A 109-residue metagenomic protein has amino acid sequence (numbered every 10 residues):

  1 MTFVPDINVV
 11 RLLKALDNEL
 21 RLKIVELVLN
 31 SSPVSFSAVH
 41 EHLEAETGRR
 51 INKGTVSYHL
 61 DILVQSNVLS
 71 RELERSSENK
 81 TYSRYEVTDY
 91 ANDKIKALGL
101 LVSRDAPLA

Functional and structural regions predicted by a protein language model:
M1-N8, E26-N30, N79, R84-A109: Amphipathic alpha-helical dimerization/coiled-coil segments that flank or bridge DNA-binding/regulatory modules
V9, D17, R21-L22: Short, leucine-enriched amphipathic alpha-helices that occur as contiguous helical runs
K14-N18, E26-N30, E44: Short, locally clustered residues in the helix-turn-helix/winged-helix DNA-binding domain
E19, S31-A38: Short capping segments at the starts of secondary-structure elements
S37-R49: DNA-recognition alpha helix
N52-K53: Short coil turns linking two alpha-helices in DNA-binding domains
S57-V64: Short, hydrophobic-biased segments on the C-terminal half of alpha helices that form "recognition helices"
V64-E74: A short, conserved structural fragment
